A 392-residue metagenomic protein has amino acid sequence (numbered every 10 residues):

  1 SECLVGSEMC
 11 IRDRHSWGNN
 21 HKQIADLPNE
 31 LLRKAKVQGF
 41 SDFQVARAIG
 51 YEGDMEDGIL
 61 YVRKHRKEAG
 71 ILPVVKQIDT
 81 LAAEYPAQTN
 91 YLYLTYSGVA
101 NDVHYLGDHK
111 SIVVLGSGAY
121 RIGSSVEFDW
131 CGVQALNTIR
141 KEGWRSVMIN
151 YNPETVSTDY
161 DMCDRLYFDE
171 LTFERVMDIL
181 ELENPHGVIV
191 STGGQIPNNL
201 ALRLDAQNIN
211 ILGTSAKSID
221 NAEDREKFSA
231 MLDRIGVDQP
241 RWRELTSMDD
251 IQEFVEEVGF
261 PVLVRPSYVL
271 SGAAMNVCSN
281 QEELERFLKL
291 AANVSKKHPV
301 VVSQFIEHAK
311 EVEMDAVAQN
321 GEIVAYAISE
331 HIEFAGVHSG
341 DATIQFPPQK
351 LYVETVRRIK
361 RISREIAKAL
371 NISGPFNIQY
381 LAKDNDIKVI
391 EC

Functional and structural regions predicted by a protein language model:
S1-D13: Single conserved hydrophobic/aromatic residue that forms the stacking wall/gate of nucleotide- or nucleobase-binding
W17-K34, F40-L60, E68-I378, A382-C392: N-terminal beta-alpha lobe that positions the nucleotide/phosphoryl donor in ATP/NTP-coupled carboxylate activation
